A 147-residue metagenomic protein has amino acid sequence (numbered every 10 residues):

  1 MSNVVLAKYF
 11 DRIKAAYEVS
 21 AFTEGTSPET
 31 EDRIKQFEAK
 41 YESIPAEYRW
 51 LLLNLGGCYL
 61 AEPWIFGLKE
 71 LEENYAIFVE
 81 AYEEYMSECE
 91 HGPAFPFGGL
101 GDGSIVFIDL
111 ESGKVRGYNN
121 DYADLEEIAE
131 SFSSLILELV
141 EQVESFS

Functional and structural regions predicted by a protein language model:
M1-I105, F146: A surface-exposed partner-binding patch
N74, G103-F107, Y122-A129: Short, surface-exposed beta-strand/loop "edge" segments at domain boundaries and coil↔beta transitions
D109-S112: Short acidic-glycine loop/turn motifs at beta-strand connectors
V115-N120: Short aromatic-glycine-(Arg/Gly/Cys) micro-motifs in beta-strand/loop hairpins
D124-F146: Compact, glycine/acidic-enriched structural inserts
